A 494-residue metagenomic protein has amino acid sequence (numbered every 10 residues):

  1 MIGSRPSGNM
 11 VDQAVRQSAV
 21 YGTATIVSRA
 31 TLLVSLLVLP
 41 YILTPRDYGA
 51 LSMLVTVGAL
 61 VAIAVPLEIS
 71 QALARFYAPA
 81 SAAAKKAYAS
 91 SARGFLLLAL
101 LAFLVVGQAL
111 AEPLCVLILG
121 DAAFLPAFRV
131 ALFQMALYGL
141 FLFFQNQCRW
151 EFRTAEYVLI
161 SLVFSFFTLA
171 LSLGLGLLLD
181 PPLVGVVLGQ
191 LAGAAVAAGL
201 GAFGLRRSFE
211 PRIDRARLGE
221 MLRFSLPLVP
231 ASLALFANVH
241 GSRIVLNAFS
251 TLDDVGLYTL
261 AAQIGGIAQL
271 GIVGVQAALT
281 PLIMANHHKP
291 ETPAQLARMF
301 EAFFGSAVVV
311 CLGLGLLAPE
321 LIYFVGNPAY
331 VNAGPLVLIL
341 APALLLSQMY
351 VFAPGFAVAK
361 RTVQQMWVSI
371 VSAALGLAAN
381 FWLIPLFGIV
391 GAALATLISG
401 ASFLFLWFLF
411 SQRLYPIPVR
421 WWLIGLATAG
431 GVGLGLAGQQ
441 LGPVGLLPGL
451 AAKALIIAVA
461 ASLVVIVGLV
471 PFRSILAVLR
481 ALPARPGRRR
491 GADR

Functional and structural regions predicted by a protein language model:
M1-A14, A155, L159, L179 (+7 more regions): Interhelical loop/hinge segments that connect adjacent transmembrane helices in multipass membrane
M1-L33, K86, S90-S91, A123-F124 (+2 more regions): N-terminal membrane topogenesis motif
R5, S28, L32, L36 (+15 more regions): Short runs within selected transmembrane alpha-helices of multi-pass transporters and secretion channels
M10-D12, A111-A131, L252, G315-L345: Interfacial segments at transmembrane-helix termini and the short loops linking adjacent helices
D12-S70, A99-Q108, F164, T168-L169 (+4 more regions): Signature of the first transmembrane helix
Q17-L32, F164, V186-G201, L205 (+4 more regions): Transmembrane helical elements of multi-pass membrane transporters/channels
F76-F95, L257-I370: Specific pore-lining/lateral-gate transmembrane helices of multi-pass inner-membrane transport and insertion machines
S372-L375, W421-S474, D493-R494: Transmembrane alpha-helical segments of multi-pass transport proteins
